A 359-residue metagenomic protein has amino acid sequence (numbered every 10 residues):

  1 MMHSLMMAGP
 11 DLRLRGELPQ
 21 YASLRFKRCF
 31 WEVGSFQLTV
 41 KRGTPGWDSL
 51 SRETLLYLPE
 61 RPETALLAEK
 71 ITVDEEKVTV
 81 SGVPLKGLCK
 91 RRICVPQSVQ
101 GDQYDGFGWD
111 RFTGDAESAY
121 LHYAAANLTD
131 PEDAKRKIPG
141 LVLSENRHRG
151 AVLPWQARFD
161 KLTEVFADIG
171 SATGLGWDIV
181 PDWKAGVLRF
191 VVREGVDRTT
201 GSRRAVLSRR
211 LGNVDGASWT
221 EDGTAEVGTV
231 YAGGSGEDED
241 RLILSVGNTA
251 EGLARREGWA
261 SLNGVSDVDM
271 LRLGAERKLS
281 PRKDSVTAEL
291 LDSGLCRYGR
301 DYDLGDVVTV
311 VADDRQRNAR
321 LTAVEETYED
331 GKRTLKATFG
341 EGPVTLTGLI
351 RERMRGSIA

Functional and structural regions predicted by a protein language model:
M1-G114: Beta-strand-rich assembly/attachment modules of structural machines
R28-G43, E76-K90, I169, A232 (+3 more regions): Oligomerization/assembly interface segments of phage tail-like spikes and tubes
W47-R61, K90-D102, T200-L211, Y302-D306 (+1 more regions): Extended Gly/Ser/Thr-rich low-complexity repeat segments, especially those forming or decorating extracellular
V80, P96, V227, S235-V268 (+1 more regions): Acidic, low-complexity/disordered segments
L85-D222: Charged- and aromatic-enriched interaction segments used to assemble and dock large macromolecular complexes
G101-K135, E257-L262, R272, K278-S280 (+1 more regions): Intrinsically disordered, low-complexity terminal/linker regions enriched in Pro/Ser/Gly and acidic residues
T163-F166, T229-V230, R272: Extracytoplasmic/secreted envelope proteins and their assembly/folding machinery, especially bacterial periplasmic
